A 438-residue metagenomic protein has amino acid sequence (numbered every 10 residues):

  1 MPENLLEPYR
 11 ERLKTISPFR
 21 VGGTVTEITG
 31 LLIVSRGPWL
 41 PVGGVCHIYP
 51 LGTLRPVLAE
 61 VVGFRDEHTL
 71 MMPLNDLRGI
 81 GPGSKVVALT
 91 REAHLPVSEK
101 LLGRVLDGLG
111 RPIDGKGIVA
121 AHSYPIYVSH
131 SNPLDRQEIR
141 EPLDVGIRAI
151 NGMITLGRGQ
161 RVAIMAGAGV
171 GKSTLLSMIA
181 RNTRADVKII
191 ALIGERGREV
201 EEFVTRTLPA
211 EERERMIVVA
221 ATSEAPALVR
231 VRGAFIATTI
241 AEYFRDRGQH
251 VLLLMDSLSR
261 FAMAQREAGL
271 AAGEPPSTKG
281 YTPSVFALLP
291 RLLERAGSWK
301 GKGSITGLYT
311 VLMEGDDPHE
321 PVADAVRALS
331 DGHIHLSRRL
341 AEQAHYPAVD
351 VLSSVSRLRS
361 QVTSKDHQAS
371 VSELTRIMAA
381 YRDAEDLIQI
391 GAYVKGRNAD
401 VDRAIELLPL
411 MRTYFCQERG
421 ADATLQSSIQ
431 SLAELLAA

Functional and structural regions predicted by a protein language model:
M1-R104, L109-I113: N-terminal accessory targeting/assembly segments
P8, A88-T90, G108, A121 (+10 more regions): Residue-level signal for pocket-adjacent positions within structured domains
E11, T15, R55-L58, A93-V97 (+6 more regions): Active-site phosphate-binding and catalytic loops of NTP-dependent enzymes
V21, V42, L101, A120-H122 (+5 more regions): A generic structural signal for well-ordered coil/turn residues at beta-strand boundaries that shape enzyme active-site
V21, V57, P82, L101 (+4 more regions): Residue-level signal for beta-strand positions within conserved beta-sheet cores that form or flank
E27, G37, P50-G52, G63 (+11 more regions): Flexible glycine-/small-residue-rich
S84-V86, K100, I113-Q160, S173-M178 (+2 more regions): P-loop NTPase nucleotide-binding/switch module
G152-M153, G159-A438: P-loop NTPase catalytic core
